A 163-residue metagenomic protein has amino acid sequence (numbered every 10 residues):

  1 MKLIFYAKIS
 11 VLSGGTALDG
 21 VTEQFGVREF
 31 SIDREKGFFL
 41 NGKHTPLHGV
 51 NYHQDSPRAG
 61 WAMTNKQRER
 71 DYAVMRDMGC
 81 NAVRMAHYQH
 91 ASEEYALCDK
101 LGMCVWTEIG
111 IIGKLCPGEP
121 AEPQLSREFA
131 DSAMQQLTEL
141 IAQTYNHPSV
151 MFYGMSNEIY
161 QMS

Functional and structural regions predicted by a protein language model:
M1-V105, Q136, M151-F152: Secreted/periplasmic carbohydrate-active enzymes, especially glycoside hydrolases
Y52, Y88, G110-I112, S156-E158: Active-site beta-loop-alpha junctions enriched in small/polar residues
A59, T107-E108, I112-G118: Short acidic/His/Gly/Ser-rich catalytic and metal-binding motifs that mark active-site loops of diverse hydrolases
S92, G113-L115, Y160-M162: Generic structural signal for helix capping and beta-alpha/helix-loop junctions
Y95-L97, G118-A121: Short secondary-structure transition/capping segments
E119-F129, S156-S163: Active-site cleft segment of glycoside hydrolase catalytic domains centered on the general acid/base Glu
A133: Conserved donor sugar-nucleotide recognition element shared by glycan-biosynthetic enzymes
Q136-S163: Active-site groove signature of glycoside hydrolases
